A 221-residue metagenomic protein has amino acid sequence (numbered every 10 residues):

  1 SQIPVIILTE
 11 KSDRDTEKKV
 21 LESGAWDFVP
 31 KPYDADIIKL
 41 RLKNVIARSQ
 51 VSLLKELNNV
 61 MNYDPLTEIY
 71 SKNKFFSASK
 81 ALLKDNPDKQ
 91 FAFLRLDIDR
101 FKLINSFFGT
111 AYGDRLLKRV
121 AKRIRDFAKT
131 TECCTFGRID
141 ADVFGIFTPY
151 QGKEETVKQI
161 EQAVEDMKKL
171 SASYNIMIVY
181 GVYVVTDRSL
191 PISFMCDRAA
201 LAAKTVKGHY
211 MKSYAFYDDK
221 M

Functional and structural regions predicted by a protein language model:
Q2, R115, R119-D187, F194: GGDEF/GGEEF active-site signature
V5, F28-V29, I69: Two-component signal transduction core modules
D15, Y33-L42: C-terminal output helix
E17, A25, S52-S71, L103: Amphipathic HAMP/coiled-coil signal-transducing linker helices that couple sensory inputs to cytosolic output domains
K31, R138, K207: A Lys-centered signature of the CheY-like receiver
N62, Y70-A92, D99-D126, G137-A141 (+4 more regions): Conserved long alpha-helical elements within nucleotide-processing catalytic cores of c-di-GMP signaling and class III
K168-S173, C196-D219: Catalytic/regulatory signature loops of cyclic-dinucleotide turnover enzymes and related class III nucleotidyl cyclases
